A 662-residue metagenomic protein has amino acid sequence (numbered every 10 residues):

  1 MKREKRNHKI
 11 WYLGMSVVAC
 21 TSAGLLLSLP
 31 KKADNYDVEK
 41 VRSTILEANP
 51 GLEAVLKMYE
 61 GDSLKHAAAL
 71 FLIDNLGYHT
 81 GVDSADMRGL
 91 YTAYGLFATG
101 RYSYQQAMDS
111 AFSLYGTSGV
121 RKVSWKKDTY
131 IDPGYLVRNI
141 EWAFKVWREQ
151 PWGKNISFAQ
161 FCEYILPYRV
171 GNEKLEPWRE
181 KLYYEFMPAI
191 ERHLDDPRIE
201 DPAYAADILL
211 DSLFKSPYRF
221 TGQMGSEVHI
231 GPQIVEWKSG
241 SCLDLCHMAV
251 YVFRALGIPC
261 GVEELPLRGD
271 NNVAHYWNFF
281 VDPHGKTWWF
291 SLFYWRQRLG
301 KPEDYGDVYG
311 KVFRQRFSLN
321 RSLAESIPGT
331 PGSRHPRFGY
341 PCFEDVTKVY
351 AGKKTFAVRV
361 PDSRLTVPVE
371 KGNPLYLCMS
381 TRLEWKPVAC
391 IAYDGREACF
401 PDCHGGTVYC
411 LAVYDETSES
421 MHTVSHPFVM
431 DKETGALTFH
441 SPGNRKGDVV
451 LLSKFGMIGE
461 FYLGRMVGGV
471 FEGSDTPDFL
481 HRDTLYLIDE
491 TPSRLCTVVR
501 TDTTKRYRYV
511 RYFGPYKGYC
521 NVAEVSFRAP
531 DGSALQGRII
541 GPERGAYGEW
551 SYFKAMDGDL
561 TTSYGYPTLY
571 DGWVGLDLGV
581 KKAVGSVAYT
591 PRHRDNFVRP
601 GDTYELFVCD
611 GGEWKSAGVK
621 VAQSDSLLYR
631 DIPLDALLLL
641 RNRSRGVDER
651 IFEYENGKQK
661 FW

Functional and structural regions predicted by a protein language model:
D34-T44, Y59-G61, R192-L213, G222-P232 (+1 more regions): Hydrophobic/aromatic-rich core segments of domains that either
S43, A54, G61-W237: Secondary-structure boundary elements
R337-V349, V424-V450, Q659-W662: Extracellular beta-sheet/turn segments enriched in Thr/Pro/Gly and aliphatic residues
K354-V367: A short, amphipathic beta-strand motif
E370-C390, F471-R482, Y486-L487, R594 (+2 more regions): Short amphipathic beta-strand segments in non-cytosolic proteins
R382-E397, K620-A622: Short, acidic Ser/Thr/Gly-rich low-complexity loop/linker segments typical of extracellular and cell-surface proteins
R396-S418, T504, D631-L634: Short Pro-Gly-centered beta-turn/loop motif in secreted/extracellular proteins
G443-R506, K517-S586, T590-R599, G646-W662: Disordered, acidic Ser/Thr/Pro-rich linker "stalks" and the adjacent N-terminal cap of the next globular domain
